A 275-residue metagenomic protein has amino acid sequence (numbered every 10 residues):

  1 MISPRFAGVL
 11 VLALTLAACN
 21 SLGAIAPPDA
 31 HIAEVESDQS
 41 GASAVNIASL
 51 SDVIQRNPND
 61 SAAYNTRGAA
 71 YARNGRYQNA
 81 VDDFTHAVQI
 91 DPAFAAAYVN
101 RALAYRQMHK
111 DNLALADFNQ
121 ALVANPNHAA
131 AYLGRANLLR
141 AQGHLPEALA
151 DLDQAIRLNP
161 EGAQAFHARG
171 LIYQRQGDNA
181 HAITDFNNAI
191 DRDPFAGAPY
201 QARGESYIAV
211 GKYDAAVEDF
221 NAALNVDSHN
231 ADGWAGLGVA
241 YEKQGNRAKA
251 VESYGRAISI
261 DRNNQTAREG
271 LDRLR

Functional and structural regions predicted by a protein language model:
I2, L16-T66, A70-Q78, D82-T85 (+1 more regions): N-terminal leader/linker segments that initiate helical-solenoid repeat arrays
G8-A17: Bacterial N-terminal signal peptides
S21-E34, G41, A231-R275: Terminal, low-structured helical/coil segments at or just beyond the last alpha-helical repeat
S40-S49, G75-H86, Q107-Q120, Q142-Q154 (+4 more regions): Structural signature of tandem alpha-helical TPR/SEL1-like repeats, specifically the intra-repeat loop/turn
S61-A62, A95-A96, A129-A130, L145 (+4 more regions): Helix-start (N-cap) detector for alpha-helical repeat units in TPR-like alpha-solenoids, especially tetratricopeptide
